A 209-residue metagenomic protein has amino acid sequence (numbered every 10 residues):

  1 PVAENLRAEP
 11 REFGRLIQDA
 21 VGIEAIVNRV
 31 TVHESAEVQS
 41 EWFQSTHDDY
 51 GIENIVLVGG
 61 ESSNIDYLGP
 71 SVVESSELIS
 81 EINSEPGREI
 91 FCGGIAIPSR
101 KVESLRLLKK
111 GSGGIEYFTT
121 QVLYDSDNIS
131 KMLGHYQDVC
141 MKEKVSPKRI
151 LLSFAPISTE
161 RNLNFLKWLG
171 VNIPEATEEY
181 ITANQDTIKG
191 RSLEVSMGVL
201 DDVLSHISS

Functional and structural regions predicted by a protein language model:
P1-V102, Q185, E194, S209: Active-site beta->alpha loop and helix N-cap motifs at the rims of alpha/beta catalytic domains
V32-V38, G69-V73, Q121-H135, P156-S158: Active-site glycine- and acidic-residue-rich loops that bind and position anionic ligands or nucleotide-like cofactors
T46-H47, K110, G114, L152: Conserved, mostly hydrophobic/aromatic
N54-S63, S112-N128, S209: Glycine-rich phosphate-binding active-site loops on the catalytic face of alpha/beta enzymes
Y67-L68, S104-L105, S130-K131, R161-L169: Short, well-ordered secondary-structure micro-motifs
I79-S80, I129-C140, D201-L204: Short, well-ordered amphipathic alpha-helices
E85-E116, T120-D125: Ligand/cofactor pocket segment of small-molecule handling proteins
V145-S208: Catalytic-face loop-and-helix region of soluble metabolic enzyme cores
